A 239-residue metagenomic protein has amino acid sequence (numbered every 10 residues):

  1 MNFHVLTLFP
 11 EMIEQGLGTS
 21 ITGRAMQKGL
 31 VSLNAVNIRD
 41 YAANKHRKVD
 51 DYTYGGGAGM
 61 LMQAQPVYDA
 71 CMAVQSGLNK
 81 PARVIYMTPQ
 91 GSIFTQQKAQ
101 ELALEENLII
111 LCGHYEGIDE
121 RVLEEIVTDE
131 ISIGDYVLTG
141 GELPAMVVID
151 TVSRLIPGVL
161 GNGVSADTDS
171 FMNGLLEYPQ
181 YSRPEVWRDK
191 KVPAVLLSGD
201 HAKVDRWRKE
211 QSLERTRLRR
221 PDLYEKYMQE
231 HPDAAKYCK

Functional and structural regions predicted by a protein language model:
M1, P184-K239: SAM-dependent methyltransferases
M1-Q75, H201-L223: N-terminal nucleotide/polyanion-binding subdomain common to many enzyme families
H4-L6, N34-V36, R83-I85, L108-I109 (+1 more regions): Hydrophobic/aromatic beta-strand patches that form the interior of the parallel beta-sheet core in alpha/beta enzyme
S20-R24, Q100-L104, I126: Short, solvent-exposed amphipathic alpha-helical segments in soluble enzyme and RNA/protein-processing domains
I38-Y41, H114-I118: Short glycine-enriched loops at secondary-structure junctions
Q63-H114, E120: S-adenosyl-L-methionine/SAH cofactor-binding core of RNA-modifying enzymes
V122-D169: Structured adenosyl-cofactor binding patch, chiefly the S-adenosyl-L-methionine
L143, L155-A194: Internal, active-site/partner-interface "lid" segment
